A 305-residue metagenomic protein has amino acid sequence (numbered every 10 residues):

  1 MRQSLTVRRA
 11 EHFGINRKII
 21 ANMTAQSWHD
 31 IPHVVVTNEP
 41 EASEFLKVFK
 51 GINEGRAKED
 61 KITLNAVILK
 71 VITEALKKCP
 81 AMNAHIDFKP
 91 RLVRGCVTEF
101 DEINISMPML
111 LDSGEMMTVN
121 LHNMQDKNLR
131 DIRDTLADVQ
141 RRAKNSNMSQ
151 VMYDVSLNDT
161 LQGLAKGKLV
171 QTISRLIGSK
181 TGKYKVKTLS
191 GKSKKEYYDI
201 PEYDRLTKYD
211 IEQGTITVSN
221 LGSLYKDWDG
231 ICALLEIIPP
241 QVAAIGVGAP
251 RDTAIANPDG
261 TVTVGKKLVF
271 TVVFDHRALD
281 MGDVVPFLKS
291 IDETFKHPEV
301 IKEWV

Functional and structural regions predicted by a protein language model:
M1-V305: C-terminal catalytic/motor cores of large multi-domain enzyme assemblies
